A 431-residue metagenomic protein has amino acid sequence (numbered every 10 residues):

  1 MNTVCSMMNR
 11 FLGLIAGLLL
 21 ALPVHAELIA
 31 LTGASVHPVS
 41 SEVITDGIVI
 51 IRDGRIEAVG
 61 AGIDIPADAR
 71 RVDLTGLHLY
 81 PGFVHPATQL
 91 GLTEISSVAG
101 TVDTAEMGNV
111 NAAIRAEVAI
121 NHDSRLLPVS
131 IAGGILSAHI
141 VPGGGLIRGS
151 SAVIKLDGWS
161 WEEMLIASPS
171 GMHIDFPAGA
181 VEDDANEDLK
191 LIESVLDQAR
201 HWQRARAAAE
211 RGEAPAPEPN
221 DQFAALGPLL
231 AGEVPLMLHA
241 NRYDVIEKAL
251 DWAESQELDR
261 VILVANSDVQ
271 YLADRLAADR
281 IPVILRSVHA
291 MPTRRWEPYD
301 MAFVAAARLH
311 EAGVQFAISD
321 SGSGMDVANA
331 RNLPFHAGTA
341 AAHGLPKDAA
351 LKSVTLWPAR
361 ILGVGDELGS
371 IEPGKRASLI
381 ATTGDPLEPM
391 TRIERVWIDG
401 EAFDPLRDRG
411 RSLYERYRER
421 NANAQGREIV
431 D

Functional and structural regions predicted by a protein language model:
N2, S6-G17: Sec-dependent signal peptide recognition, specifically the positively charged N-region followed immediately by
A21-V24: N-terminal signal peptide c-region/cleavage motif recognized by signal peptidases
I29-L31, I65-E117: Replace "His-x-His-based motif
A34, V49, G54, G76 (+10 more regions): Divalent metal-coordination and catalytic microenvironments
A34-H37, T45-G47, E372-R416: C-terminal cap of metal-dependent C-N hydrolases
V36, S40-Y80: Histidine-rich, glycine-flanked metal-binding segment
I95-S96, T101-A105, A113, P235 (+4 more regions): His/Asp/Glu-enriched, well-ordered alpha-helical/loop segment that forms or immediately abuts the divalent-metal
L126, I131-R260, R392, I398 (+1 more regions): Polyanionic/metal-chelating signatures
